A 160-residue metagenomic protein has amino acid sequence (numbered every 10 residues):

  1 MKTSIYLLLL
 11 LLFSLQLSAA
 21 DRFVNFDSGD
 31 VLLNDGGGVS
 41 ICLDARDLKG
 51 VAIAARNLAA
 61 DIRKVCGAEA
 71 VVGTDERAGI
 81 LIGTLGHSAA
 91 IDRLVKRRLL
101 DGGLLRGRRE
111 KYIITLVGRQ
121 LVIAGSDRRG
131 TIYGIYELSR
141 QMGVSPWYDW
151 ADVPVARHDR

Functional and structural regions predicted by a protein language model:
K2-L9: Sec-dependent signal peptide recognition, specifically the positively charged N-region followed immediately by
Y6, S14, G67: Residue-level marker of positions within ordered structural domains that often coincide with functionally constrained
L10-S18: Hydrophobic h-region of N-terminal signal peptides that target proteins for export in Gram-negative bacteria
A20-R160: Contiguous, structured surface segment used for ligand recognition
